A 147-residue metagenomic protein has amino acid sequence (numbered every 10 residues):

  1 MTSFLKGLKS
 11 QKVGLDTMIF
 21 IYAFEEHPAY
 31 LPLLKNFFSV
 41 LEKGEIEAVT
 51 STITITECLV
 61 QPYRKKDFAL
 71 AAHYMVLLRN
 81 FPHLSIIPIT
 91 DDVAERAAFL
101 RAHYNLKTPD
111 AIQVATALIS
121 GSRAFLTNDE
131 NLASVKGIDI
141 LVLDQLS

Functional and structural regions predicted by a protein language model:
M1-L8, I86, V114-S147: Acidic, PIN/NYN-like endoribonuclease modules and their adjacent C-terminal/linker elements
M1-T50, Y63-V76, E130, L143-S147: Short, well-structured N-terminal submotif of metal-dependent ribonuclease cores
T17, T52, D91, D110-V114: Conserved glycosyltransferase catalytic-site signature
F24, P62, R101, K136: Short, flexible helix/strand-to-coil boundary loops that buttress conserved ligand/catalytic motifs in alpha/beta
E26, I53-T54, F81-A102: Acidic catalytic patch
K43-A48, H83-S85, G121-A124: Short active-site oxyanion
